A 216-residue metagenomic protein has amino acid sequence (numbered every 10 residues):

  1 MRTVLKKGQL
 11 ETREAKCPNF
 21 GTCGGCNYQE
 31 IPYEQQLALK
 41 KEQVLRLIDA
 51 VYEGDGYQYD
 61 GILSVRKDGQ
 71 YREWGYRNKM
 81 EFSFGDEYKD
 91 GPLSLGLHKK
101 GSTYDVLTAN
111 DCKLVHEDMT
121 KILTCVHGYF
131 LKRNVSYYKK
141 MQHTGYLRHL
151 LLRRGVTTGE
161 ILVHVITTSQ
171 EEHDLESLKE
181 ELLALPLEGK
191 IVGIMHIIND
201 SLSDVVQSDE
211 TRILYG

Functional and structural regions predicted by a protein language model:
M1-G216: Accessory RNA-recognition modules of RNA-modification enzymes
